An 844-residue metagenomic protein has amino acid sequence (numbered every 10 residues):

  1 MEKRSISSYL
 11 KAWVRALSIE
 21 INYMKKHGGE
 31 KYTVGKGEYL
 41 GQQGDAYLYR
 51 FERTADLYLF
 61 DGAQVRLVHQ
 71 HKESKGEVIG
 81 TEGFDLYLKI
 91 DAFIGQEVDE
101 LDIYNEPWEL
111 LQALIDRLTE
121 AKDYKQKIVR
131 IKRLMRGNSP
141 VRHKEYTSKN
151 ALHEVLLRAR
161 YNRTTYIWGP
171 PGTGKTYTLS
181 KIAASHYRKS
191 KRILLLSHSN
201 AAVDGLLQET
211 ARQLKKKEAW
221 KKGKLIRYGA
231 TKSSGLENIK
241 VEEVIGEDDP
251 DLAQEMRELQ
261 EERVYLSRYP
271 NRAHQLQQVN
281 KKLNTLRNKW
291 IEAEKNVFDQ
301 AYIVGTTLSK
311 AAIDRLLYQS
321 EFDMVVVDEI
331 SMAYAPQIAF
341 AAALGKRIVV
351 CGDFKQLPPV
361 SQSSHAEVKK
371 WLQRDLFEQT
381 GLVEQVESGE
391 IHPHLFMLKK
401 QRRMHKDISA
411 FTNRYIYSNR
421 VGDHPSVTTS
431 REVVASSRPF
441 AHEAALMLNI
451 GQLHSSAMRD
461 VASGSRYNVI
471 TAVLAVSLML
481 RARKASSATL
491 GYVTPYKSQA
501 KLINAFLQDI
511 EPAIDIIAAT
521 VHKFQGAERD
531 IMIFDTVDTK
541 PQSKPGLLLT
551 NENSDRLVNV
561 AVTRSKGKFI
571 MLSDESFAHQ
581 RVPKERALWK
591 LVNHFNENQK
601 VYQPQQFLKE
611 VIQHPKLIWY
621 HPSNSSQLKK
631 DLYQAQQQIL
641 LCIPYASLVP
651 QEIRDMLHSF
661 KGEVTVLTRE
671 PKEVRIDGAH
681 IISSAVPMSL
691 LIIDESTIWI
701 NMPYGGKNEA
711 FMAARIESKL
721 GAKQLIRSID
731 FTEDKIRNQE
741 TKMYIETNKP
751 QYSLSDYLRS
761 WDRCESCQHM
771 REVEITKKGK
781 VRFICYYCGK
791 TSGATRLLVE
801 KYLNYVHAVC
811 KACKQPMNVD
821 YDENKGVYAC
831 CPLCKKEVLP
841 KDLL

Functional and structural regions predicted by a protein language model:
M1-Q70, G451, A462-S465, V469 (+2 more regions): Accessory interdomain/linker segments of ATP-dependent helicases and helicase-like nucleic-acid enzymes that mediate
E2-Y9, Q43-G44, E52-R160, Y228 (+3 more regions): Pre-ATPase regulatory/linker segments immediately N-terminal to the P-loop/RecA-like helicase/translocase core
A46-F51, H71-E73, E77-G83, F93 (+12 more regions): The feature marks helicase ATPase cores and/or their adjacent C-terminal helical subdomains in SF1/SF2/AAA+ helicases
R53, H69-Q70, L308, T536-V537 (+4 more regions): Structural motif
V78, E82, G137-V241, T285 (+1 more regions): ASCE P-loop NTPase helicase motor core
E262-I303: Conserved P-loop NTPase mechanochemical-coupling segment
S309-V327, S331-K630, Q634, S684 (+2 more regions): Conserved helicase motor core of SF1/SF2 NTP-dependent helicases
E610-L844: PLD/PLD-like phosphodiesterase catalytic module centered on the HKD motif
